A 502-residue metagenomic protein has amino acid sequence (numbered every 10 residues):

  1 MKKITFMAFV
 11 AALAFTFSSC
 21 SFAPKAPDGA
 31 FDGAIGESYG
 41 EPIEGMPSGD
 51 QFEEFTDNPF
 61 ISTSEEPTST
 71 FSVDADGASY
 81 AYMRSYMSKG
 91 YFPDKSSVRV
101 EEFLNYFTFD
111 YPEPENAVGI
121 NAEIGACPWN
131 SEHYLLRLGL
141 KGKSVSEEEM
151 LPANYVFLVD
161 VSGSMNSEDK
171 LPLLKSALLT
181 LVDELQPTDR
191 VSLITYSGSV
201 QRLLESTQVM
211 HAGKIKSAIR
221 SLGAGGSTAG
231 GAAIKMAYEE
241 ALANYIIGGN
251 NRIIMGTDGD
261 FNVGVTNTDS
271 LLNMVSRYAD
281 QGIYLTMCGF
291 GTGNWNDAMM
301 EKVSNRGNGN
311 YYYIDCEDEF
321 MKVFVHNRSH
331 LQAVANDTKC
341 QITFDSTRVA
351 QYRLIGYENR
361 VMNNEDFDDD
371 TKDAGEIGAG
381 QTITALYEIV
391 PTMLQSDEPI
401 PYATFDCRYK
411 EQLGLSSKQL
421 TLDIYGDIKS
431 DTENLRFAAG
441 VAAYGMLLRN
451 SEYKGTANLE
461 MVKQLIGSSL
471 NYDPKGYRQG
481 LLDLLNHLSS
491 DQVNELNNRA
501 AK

Functional and structural regions predicted by a protein language model:
M1-F6: Positively charged n-region of N-terminal signal peptides that target proteins for export
A11-A12: Repetitive helical segments and hydrophobic/amphipathic motifs
T16-S19: C-terminal motif of bacterial Sec signal peptides marking the signal peptidase cleavage site
S21-P27, V118-T338, T392-D397, Q412 (+2 more regions): Exposed acidic/Ser/Thr-rich ligand/metal-binding surfaces
S21-P42: Low-complexity, Pro/Ser/Thr
F31-I35, S96-E102, A153, I215-S217 (+5 more regions): A broad, low-specificity signal for short, low-complexity segments enriched in glycine/proline and polar/charged
I35-A75, S79-S97, Y111-A122, W129-L136 (+6 more regions): An acidic, Ser/Thr-enriched
E102-P112: Short, structured protein-protein interaction patches enriched in aromatics and acidic/basic residues, typified by
